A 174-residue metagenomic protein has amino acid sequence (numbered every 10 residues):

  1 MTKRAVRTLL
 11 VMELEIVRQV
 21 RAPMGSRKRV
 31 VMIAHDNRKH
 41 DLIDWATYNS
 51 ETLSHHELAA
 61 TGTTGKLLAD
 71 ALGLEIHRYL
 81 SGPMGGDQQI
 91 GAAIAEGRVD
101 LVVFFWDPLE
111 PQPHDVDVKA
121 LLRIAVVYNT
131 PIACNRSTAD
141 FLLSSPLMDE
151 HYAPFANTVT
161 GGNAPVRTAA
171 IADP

Functional and structural regions predicted by a protein language model:
E13, Y79-I94: Glycine-rich, highly charged phosphate/nucleotide-binding loops
V30, E51-L58, Y128-T130: Short active-site oxyanion
H55-L68: Short internal beta-strands
E57, L74-G85, A153-A156: Short hydrophobic/aromatic-enriched beta-strand-loop microsegments
A59-T61, R78-L80, F104, I132-R136: General beta-strand structural signal in soluble alpha/beta enzymes
D87-I124: Mid-chain, well-packed structural core segment of small domains
L121-L142: Short, acidic/small-residue loops that bind anionic groups at enzyme active sites
S137-A169: Short, glycine-/small-residue-rich phosphate/pyrophosphate-handling segment
